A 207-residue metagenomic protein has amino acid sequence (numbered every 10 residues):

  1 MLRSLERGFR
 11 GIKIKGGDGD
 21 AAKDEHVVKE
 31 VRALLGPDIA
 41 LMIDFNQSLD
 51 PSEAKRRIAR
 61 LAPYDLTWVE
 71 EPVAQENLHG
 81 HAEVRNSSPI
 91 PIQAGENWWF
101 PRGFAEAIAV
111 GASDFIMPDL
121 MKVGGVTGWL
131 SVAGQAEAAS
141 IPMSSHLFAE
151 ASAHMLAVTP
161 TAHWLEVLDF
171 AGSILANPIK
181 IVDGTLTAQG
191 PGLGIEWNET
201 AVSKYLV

Functional and structural regions predicted by a protein language model:
M1-S87: Metal-dependent enolase-superfamily TIM-barrel catalytic cores that perform enediolate-based chemistry
E6, E25, P51, Q75-L78 (+4 more regions): Electropositive phosphate-/nucleotide-binding environments in soluble metabolic enzymes
I12, D44, V69, A107 (+3 more regions): Conserved, mostly hydrophobic/aromatic
I14-G16, I43-Q47, E71-V73, A94-E96 (+3 more regions): A cross-domain feature marking catalytic cores of carbohydrate-active enzymes and several ubiquitous metabolic/repair
A54, F104, A201-V202: Hydrophobic/aromatic residues in well-formed alpha-helices
A59, D65, E76-G184: Shared catalytic-loop signature of beta/alpha-barrel
I174-V207: C-terminal extensions of enzymes
